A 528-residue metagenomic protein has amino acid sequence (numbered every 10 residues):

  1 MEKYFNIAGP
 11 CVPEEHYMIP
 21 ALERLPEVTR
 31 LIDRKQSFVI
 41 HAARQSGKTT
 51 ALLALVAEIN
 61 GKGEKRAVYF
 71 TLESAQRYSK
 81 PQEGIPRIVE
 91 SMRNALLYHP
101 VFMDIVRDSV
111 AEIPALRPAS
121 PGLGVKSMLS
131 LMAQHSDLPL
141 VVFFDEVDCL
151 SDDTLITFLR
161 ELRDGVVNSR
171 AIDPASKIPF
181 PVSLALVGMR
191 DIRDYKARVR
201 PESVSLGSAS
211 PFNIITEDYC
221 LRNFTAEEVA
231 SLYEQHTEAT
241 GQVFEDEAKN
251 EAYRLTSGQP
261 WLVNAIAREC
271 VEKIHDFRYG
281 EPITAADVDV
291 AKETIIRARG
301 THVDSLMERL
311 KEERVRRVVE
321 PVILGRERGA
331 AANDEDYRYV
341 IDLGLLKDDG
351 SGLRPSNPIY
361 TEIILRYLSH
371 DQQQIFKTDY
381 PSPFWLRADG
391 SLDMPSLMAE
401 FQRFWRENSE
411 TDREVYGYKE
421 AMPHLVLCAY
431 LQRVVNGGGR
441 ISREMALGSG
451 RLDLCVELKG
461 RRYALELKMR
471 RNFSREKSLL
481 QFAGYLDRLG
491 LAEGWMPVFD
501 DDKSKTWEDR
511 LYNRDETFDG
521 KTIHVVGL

Functional and structural regions predicted by a protein language model:
M1-S46, T50-I59, S127, L131 (+1 more regions): Walker A/P-loop-proximal flanking segment of P-loop NTPase domains
A8-P10, S151-L255, K273-F277, E281-G300: The catalytic "switch" region of P-loop NTPases
G61-R77: Conserved catalytic segments around the Walker B and adjacent sensor/switch elements of P-loop NTPase domains
A67, S79-I105: Conserved NTP-binding/hydrolysis module of P-loop NTPases
N94-F144, C149-T157, R163, S169-S183: Mid-core helix/loop region of P-loop NTP-binding domains shared across ATPases and GTPases
E227-A230, E234-L343, D349-G350, K377-F384: Winged-helix-like regulatory helical subdomains adjacent to P-loop NTPase cores
Y430-G460: Active-site metal-binding core of divalent-cation-utilizing nuclease and nuclease-like domains
R475-L479, A483-E516: Nucleic-acid nuclease catalytic cores
